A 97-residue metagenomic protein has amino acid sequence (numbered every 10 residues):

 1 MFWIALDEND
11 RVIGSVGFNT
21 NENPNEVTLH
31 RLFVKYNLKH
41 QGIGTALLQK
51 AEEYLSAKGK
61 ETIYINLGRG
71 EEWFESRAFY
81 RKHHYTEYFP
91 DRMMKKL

Functional and structural regions predicted by a protein language model:
M1-H30, K35, L48, Y54 (+1 more regions): Acetyl-CoA-dependent GNAT
P24, G42, F74-E75, Y88: Residues that form or flank phosphate/diphosphate-binding pockets in enzymes that use nucleotide phosphates
V34, H40-E53, A78, K82: Conserved acetyl-CoA-binding loop-helix of GNAT-fold acetyltransferases
K39, Y64-S76, L97: Conserved beta-strand-loop-alpha-helix junction that forms the acyl-donor binding cleft
Y80-P90: Conserved acetyl-CoA-binding loop of GNAT-fold acetyltransferases
M93-M94: Minor-groove-contacting beta-hairpin "wing" of winged helix-turn-helix DNA-binding domains
